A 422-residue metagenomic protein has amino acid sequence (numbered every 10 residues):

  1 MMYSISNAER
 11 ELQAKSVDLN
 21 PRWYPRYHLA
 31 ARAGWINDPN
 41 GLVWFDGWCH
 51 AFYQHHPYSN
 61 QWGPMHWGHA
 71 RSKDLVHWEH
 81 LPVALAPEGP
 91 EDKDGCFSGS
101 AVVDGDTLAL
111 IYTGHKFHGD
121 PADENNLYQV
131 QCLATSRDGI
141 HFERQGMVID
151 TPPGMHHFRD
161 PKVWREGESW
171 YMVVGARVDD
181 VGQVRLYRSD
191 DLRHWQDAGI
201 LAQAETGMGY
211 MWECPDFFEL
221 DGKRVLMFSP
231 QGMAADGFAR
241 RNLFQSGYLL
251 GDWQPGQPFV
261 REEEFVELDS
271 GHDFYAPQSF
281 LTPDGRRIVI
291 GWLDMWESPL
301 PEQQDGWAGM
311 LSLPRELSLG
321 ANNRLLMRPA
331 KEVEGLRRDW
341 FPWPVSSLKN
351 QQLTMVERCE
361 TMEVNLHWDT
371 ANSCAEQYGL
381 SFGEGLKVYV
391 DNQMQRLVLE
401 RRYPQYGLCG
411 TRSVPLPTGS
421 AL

Functional and structural regions predicted by a protein language model:
M2-N40, S59-W62, V76-V103, G139-R165 (+5 more regions): Surface loop/turn signatures of beta-propeller and other carbohydrate-active proteins
E9-K15, F244-L422: Beta-rich accessory regions
W35, W62-M65, D94, N126 (+8 more regions): Active-site-proximal structural scaffolding
D38-Y58, L81-P82, S98-E124, Q131-C132 (+8 more regions): Hydrophobic core segments of beta-strands in well-ordered, beta-rich domains
P39, P64-W67, C96-S98, T107 (+9 more regions): Extracellular structured ligand-interaction cores
H66-D74, Q129-G139, V184-L192, R241-G256 (+1 more regions): Beta-propeller blade signature
S136, A234-A235, S381-G385: Short edge-strand/loop segments of extracellular domains
A235-D236, Q245: Substrate-binding cleft/loops of secretory-pathway carbohydrate-active enzymes
